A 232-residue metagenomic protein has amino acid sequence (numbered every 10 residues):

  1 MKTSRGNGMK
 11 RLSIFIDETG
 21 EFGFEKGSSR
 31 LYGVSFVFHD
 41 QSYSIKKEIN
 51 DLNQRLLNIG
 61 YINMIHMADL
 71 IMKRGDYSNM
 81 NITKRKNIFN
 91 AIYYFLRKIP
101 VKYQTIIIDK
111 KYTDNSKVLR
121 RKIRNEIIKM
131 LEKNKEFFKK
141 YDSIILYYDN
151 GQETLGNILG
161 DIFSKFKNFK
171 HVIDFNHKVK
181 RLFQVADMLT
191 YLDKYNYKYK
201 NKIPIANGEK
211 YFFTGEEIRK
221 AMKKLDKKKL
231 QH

Functional and structural regions predicted by a protein language model:
M1-H232: Phosphate-ester processing/binding pockets and catalytic centers
